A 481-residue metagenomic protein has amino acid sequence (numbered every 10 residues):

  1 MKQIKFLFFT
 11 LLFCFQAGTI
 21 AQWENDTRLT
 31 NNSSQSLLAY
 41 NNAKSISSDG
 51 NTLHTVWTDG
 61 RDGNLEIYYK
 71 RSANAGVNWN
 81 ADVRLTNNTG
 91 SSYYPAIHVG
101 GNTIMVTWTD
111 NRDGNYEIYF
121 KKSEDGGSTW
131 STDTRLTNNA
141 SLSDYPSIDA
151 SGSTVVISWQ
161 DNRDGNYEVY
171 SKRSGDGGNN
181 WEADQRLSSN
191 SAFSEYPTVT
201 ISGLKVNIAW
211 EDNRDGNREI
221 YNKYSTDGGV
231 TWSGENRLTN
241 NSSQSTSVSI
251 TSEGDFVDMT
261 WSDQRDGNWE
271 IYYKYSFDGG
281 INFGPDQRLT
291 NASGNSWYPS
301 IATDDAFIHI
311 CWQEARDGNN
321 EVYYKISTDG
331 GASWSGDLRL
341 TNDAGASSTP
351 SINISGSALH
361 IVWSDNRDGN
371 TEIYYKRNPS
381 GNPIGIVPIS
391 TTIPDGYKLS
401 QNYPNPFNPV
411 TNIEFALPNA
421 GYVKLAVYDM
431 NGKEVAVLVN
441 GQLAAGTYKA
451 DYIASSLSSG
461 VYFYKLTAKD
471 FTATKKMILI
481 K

Functional and structural regions predicted by a protein language model:
M1-K5, K481: Positively charged n-region of N-terminal signal peptides that target proteins for export
I4-F15: Sec-dependent N-terminal signal peptides
A21-P383: Extracellular, repeat-based ectodomains that mediate carbohydrate processing or recognition
G385-Y403, F407-Y428, V437, K449-S455 (+1 more regions): Glycine-centered coil/turn sites that cap beta-strands in beta-rich domains
N419, A444-A445, S458-S459: Surface-exposed loops/turns
L438-Q442: Beta-strand-rich interaction surfaces with strong enrichment in secreted/lumenal proteins
D451, S455, S459-K481: C-terminal tail/sorting-segment detector
